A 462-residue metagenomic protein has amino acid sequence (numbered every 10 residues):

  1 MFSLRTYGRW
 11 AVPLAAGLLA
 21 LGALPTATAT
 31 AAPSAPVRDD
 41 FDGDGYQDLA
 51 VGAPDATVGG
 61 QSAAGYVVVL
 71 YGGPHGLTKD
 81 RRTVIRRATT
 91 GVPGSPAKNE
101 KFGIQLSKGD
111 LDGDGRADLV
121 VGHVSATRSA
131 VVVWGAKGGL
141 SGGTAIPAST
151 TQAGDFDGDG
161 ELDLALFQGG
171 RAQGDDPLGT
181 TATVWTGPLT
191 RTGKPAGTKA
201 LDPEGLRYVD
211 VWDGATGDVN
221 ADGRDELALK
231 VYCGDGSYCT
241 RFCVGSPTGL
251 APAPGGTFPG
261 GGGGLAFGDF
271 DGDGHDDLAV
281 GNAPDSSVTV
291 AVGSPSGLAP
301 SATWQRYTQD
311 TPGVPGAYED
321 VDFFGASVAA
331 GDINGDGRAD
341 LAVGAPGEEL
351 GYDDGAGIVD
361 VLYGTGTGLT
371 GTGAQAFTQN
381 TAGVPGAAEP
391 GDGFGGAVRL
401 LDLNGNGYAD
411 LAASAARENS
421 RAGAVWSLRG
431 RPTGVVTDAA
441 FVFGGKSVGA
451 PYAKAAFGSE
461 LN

Functional and structural regions predicted by a protein language model:
F2-A35, Y71-K101, V132-Q152, T183-V209 (+4 more regions): Blade-edge motifs of beta-propeller repeat domains
G17-L24, F41, Y46-A53, V67-L70 (+9 more regions): N-terminal membrane-targeting/anchoring modules of bacterial envelope and secretion proteins
A32-Y46, G103-L111, R116, A148-G158 (+5 more regions): Beta-propeller blade termini
G43-G52, G113-G122, G158-F167, A221-K230 (+3 more regions): Acidic/hydrophobic-patterned starts of short beta strands in beta-sheet-rich repeat architectures
L49-V51, V67-L70, I85, F102 (+15 more regions): Hydrophobic strand positions within the blades of repeat-based beta-sheet folds
D55-G60, S125-R128, G170-D175, Y232-G236 (+3 more regions): Short glycine/acidic-enriched loop and turn motifs that connect beta-strands
S62-Y66, K79, D118, T127-A130 (+7 more regions): A detector of repeated loop/turn-to-beta-strand junctions in beta-rich toroidal repeat architectures
E204-G331, G337-G355, L362: Beta-propeller domains
